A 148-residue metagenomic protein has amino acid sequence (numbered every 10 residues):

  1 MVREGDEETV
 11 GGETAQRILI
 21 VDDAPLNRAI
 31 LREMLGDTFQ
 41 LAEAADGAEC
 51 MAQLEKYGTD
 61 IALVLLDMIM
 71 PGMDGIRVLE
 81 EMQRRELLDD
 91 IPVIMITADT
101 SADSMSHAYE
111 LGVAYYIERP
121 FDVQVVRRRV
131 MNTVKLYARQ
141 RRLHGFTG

Functional and structural regions predicted by a protein language model:
M1-L19, D60, K135-G148: Non-catalytic signal-transmission and effector/linker regions of two-component phosphorelay proteins
G11-Q16, P25-E43: Two-component/phosphorelay signaling modules centered on CheY-like receiver
E43-L63: Acidic, metal-coordinating helix/loop segments flanking the phosphotransfer/catalytic sites of two-component signaling
D67, T97: Active-site residues of response regulator receiver
M70: Receiver (REC) domain active-site loop signature in two-component systems and cognate sites in sensor histidine kinases
F121-V130, V134: C-terminal output helix
